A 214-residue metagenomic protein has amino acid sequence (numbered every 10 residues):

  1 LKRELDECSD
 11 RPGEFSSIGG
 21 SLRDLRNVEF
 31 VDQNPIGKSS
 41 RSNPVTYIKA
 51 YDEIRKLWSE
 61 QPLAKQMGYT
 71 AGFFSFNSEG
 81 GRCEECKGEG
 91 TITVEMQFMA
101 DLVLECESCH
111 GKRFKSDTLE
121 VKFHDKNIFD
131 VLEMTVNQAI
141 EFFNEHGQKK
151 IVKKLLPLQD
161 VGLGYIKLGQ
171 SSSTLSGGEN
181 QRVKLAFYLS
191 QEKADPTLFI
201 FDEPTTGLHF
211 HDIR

Functional and structural regions predicted by a protein language model:
L1-R214: Conserved phosphate-binding elements of NTP-dependent enzyme cores
